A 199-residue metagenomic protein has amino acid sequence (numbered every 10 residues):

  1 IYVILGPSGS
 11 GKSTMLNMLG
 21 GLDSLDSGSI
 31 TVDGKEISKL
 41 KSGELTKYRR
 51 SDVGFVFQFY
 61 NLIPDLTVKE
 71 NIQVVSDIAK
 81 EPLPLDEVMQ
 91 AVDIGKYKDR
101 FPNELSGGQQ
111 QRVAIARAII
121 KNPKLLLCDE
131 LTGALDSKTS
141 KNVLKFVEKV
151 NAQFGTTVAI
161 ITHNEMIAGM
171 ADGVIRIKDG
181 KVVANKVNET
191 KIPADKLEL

Functional and structural regions predicted by a protein language model:
G20: Helix-to-loop junction immediately C-terminal to a conserved catalytic motif
G28-E36: Conserved ABC transporter NBD signature motif
K35-E36, Q73, E81-Y97: Conserved ABC ATPase "signature" region
L66-Q73: Short coil-to-helix segment of the ABC ATPase nucleotide-binding domain corresponding to the Q-loop/switch region
F101-Q111: Conserved ABC ATPase signature
I120-K124: A short, proline-enriched helix->beta-strand linker immediately N-terminal to the Walker B motif in ABC-type P-loop
L126-D129: Catalytic Walker B motif of ABC-type/P-loop ATPase nucleotide-binding domains
